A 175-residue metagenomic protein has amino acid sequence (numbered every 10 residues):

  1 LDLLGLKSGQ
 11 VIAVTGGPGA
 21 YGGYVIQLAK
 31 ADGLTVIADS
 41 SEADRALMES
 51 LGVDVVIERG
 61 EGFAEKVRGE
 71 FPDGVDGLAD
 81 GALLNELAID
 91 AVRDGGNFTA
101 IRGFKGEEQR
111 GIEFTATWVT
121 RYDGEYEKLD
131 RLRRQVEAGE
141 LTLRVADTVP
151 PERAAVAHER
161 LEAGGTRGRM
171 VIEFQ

Functional and structural regions predicted by a protein language model:
L1-Q175: Terminal helix/beta-alpha structural elements that buttress the NAD(P)+-binding lobe
